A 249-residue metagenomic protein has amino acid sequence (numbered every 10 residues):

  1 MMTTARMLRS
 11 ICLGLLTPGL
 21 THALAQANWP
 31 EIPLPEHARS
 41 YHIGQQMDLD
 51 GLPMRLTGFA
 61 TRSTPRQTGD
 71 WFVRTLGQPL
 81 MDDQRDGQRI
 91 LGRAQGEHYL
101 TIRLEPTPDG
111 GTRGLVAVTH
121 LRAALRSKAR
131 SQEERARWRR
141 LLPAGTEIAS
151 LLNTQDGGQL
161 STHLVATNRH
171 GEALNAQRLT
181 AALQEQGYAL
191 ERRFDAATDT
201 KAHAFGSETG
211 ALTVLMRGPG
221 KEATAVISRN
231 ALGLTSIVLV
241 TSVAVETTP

Functional and structural regions predicted by a protein language model:
M1-C12: Bacterial N-terminal signal peptides that target proteins for export
P18-A23: N-terminal signal peptide c-region/cleavage motif recognized by signal peptidases
L24-P249: An acidic-aromatic pocket/loop used at catalytic or ligand-binding sites
